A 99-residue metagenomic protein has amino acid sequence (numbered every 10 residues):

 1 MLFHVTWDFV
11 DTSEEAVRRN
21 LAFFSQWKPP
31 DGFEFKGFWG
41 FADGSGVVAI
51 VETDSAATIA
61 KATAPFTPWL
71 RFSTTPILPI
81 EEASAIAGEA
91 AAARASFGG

Functional and structural regions predicted by a protein language model:
M1-S45, D54-A57, L78-I80, S84-G99: Short S/T/G/P-rich N-terminal loop/turn motif that feeds into the first structured element of a domain
A49-I50: Conserved RNP beta-strands of RNA recognition motif
T63: Short, flexible helix/strand-to-coil boundary loops that buttress conserved ligand/catalytic motifs in alpha/beta
F66: Conserved active-site-proximal phosphate/metal-binding subdomains
W69-E81: Conserved short beta-strand edge segments in small beta-sheet-based binding/regulatory domains
